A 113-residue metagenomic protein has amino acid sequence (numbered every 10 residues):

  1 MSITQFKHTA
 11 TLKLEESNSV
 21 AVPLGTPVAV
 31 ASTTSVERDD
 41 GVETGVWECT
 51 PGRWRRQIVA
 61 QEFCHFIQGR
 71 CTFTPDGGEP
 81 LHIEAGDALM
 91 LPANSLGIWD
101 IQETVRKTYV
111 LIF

Functional and structural regions predicted by a protein language model:
M1-G41: A short, N-terminal "cap"/entry segment at the start of jelly-roll beta-barrel domains of the cupin/DSBH fold
I3-Q5, T44-V46, F63, A88: Conserved hydrophobic/aromatic beta-strand scaffold that supports enzyme active sites
E37-I58, P92-A93: Conserved short histidine dyad/triad with adjacent acidic residue
G45-V46, W54-V59, P75, L81-H82 (+1 more regions): Short histidine-centered beta-strand/loop micro-motifs that create catalytic or ligand/metal-coordination sites
C49, I58-F73: Short, conserved beta-strand element in jelly-roll/cupin
T50, E79, S95, T104-V105: A generic "binding-loop/recognition-motif" signal
G77-A93: Short acidic-glycine-tyrosine-enriched beta hairpin
G97, E103-F113: A short hydrophobic beta-strand segment most commonly corresponding to one strand of the jelly-roll/cupin
